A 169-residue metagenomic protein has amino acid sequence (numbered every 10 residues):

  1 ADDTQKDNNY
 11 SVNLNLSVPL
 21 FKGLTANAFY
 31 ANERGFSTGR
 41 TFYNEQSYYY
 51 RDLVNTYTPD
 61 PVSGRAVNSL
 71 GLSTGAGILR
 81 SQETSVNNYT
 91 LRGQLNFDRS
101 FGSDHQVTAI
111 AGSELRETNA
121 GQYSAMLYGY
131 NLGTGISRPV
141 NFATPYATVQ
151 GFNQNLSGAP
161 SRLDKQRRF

Functional and structural regions predicted by a protein language model:
A1, N44-L70, G121-S157: Surface-exposed loop/turn segments flanking beta-strands in extracellular/periplasmic regions
D2-T41, G77-T108, E114-Q122, L156-F169: Outer-membrane beta-barrel transmembrane strands
